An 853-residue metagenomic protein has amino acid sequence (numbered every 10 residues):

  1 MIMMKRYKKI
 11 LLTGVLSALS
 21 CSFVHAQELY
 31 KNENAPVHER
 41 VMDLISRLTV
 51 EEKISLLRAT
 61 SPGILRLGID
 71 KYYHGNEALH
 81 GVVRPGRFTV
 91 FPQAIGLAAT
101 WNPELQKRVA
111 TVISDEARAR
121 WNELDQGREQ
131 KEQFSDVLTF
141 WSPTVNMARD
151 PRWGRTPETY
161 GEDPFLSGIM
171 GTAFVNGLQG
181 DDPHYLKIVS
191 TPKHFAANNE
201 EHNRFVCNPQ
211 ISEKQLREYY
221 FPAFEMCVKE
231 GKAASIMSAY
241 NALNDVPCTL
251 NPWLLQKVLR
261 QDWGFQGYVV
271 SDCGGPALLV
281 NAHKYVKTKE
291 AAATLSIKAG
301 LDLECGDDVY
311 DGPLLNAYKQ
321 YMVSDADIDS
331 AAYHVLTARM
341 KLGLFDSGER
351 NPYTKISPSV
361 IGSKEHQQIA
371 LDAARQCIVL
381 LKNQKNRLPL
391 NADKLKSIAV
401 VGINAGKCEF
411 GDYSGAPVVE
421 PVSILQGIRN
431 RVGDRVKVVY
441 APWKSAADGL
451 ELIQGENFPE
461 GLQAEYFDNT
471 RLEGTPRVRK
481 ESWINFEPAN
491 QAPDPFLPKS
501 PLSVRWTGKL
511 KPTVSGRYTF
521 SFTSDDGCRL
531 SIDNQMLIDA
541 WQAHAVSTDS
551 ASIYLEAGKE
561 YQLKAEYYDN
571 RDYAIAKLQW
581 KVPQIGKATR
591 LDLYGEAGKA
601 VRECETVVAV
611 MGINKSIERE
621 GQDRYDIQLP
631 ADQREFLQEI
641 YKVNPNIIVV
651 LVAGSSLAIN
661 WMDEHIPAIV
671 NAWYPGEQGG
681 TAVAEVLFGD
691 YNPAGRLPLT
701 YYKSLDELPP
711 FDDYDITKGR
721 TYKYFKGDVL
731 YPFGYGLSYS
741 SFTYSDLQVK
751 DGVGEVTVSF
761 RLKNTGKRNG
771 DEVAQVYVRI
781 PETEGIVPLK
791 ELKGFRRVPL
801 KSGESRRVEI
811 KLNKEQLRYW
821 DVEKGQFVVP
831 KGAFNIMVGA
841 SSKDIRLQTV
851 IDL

Functional and structural regions predicted by a protein language model:
M1-E28: Bacterial Sec-dependent N-terminal signal peptides
I2, A26-T519, T523-W820, V828-K843: Glycoside hydrolase catalytic-domain context in secreted enzymes
R6-I10, A117, K131, T849: Intrinsic disorder/low-complexity segments enriched in polar/small residues
D844-L853: Short beta-strand elements
